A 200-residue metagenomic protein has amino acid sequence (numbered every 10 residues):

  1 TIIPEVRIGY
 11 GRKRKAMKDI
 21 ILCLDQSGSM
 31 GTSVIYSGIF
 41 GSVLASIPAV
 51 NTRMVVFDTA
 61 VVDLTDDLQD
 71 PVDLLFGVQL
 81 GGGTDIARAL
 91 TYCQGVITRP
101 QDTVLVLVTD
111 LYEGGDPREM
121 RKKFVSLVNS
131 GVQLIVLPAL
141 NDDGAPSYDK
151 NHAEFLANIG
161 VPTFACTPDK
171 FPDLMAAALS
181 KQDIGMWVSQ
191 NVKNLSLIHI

Functional and structural regions predicted by a protein language model:
T1-I21, G31-S33, S46-V50: Acidic, polar low-complexity linker/tail segments
Q26-V34, Y112-G115: Short acidic, Gly/Ser-rich segments with clustered Asp/Glu that frequently serve as metal-coordination loops in enzyme
Y36-A49, M54-V55: An active-site-proximal "capping" alpha-helix that borders the catalytic cofactor pocket
F57-V62, N141-D143: Short glycine-enriched loops at secondary-structure junctions
V62, D70-V106, E113-R118, A145-Y148: Von Willebrand factor
E113-F155: VWA/integrin I-like adhesion module and closely mimicked acidic/polar interface patches used
N151-F171: Structural recognition of alpha->loop->beta junctions
I198-I200: Conserved small/polar residues in nucleotide/adenosyl-binding loops
